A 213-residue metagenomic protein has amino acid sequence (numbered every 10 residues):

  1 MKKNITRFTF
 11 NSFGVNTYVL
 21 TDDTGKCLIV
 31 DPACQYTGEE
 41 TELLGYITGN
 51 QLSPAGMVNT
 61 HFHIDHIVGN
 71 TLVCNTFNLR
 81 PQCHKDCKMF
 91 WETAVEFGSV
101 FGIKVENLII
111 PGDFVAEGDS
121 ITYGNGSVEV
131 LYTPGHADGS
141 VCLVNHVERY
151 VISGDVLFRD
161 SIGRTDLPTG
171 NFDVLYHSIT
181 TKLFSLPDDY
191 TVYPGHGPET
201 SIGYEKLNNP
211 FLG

Functional and structural regions predicted by a protein language model:
K2-N50, C142-S153: Conserved beta-strand hairpin/beta-sheet module of binuclear metal-dependent hydrolase folds, prominently
N4-T6, S53, R80, D113 (+2 more regions): Conserved beta-strand segments of alpha/beta enzyme cores
F8, L20, G118-N125: Short acidic-hydrophobic surface loop/beta-edge motif
F8-F10, I110-G112, Y132-P134: Short Gly/Pro-enriched turn/cap motifs at secondary-structure boundaries
L20, T60, T133: Conserved S/T- and glycine-rich ATP-binding loop of Class I adenylate-forming
C34-Q35, L52, F97, S120 (+1 more regions): Metallo-beta-lactamase
C34-T122, N208-F211: Active-site HxH/HxHxD metal-binding segment of metal-dependent hydrolases
